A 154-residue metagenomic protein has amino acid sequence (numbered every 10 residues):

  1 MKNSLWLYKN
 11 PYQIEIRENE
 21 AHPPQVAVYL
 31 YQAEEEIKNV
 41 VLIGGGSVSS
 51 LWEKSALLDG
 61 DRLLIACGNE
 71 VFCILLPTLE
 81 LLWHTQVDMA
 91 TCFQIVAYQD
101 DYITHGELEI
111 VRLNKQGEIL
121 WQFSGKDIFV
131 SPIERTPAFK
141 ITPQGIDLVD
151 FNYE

Functional and structural regions predicted by a protein language model:
M1-E18, G46-G60, Q86-Q99, G125-T142: Repeated scaffold domains used in trafficking and secretory/extracellular systems, primarily beta-propellers
M1-S47, D150-E154: Sequence/structural signature of beta-propeller modules and their immediately flanking N-terminal secretory/stalk
P11-A27, A56-C67, F72, Y98-G106 (+2 more regions): Short beta-strand elements that form the blades of beta-propeller/WD-repeat-like and other beta-sheet-rich scaffold
Y29, E35-V48, L81-Q86, T91 (+1 more regions): Aromatic (tryptophan-biased) beta-strands that constitute blades/sheets of beta-rich domains
E35, T78, A90-C92, Y102 (+1 more regions): Generic "edge-of-domain/loop-turn" microfeature
I37-W83: A glycine-rich, hydrophobic loop/mini-helix early in the fold
L76-T78, N114-E118: Short loop/turn segments that connect beta-strands within beta-propeller blades
L108-I110, G117, K126-F129, G145: Short acidic/polar capping segments at secondary-structure boundaries
